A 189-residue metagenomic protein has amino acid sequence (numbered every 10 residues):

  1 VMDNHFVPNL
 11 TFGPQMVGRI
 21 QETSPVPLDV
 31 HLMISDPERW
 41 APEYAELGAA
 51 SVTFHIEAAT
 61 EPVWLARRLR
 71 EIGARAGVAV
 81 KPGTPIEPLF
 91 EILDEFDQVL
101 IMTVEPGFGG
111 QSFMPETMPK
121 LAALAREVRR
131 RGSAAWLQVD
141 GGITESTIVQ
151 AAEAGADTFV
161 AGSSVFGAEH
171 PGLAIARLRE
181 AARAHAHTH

Functional and structural regions predicted by a protein language model:
V1-F12, V104-S112, S163-V165: Glycine-rich, proline-tolerant flexible connector loops at the mouths of alpha/beta enzymes
V1-M2, M33-P37, E57-A59, K81-G83 (+3 more regions): Active-site beta-loop-alpha junctions enriched in small/polar residues
N4, Q15-T23, A50-S51: Flavin-dependent oxidoreductase catalytic cores
M16, E38-E46, V52, A174 (+2 more regions): Active-site loop-to-helix "anion-binding N-cap" substructures in soluble metabolic enzymes
T23, P27, R39-W40, A49-W136: Conserved anion-binding
E38-E46, T84-F96, G142-F159: Catalytic cores of alpha/beta
Y44, V99, L124, D140 (+3 more regions): Conserved, mostly hydrophobic/aromatic
A152, F166-H189: C-terminal helical cap(s) of enzyme catalytic domains, especially alpha/beta-barrels
